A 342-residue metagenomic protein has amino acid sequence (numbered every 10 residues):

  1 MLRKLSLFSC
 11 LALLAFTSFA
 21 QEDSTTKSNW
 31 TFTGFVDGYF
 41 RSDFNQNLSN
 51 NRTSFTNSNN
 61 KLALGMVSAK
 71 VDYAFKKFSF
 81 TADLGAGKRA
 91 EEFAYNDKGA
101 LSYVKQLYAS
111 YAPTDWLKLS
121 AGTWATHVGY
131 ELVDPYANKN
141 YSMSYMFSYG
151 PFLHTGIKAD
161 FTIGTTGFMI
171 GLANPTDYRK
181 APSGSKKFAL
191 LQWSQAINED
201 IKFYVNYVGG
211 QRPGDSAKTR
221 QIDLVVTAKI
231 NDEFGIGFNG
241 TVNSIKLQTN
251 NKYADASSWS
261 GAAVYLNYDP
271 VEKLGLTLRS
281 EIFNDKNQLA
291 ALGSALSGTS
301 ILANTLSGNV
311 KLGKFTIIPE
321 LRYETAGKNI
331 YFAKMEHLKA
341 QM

Functional and structural regions predicted by a protein language model:
M1-L2: N-terminal secretory signal peptides that target proteins for export/translocation
L5, S9, T17-V36, R41-N51 (+4 more regions): Outer-membrane beta-barrel biogenesis signature
T26, A63, Y73-K77, P113-D115 (+5 more regions): Outer-membrane beta-barrel strand-turn architecture
G34-V36, A82, L117, A121 (+9 more regions): Membrane-embedded beta-strand positions of outer-membrane beta-barrel proteins
G38-F44, M66-S68, F75-K77, A86-A90 (+8 more regions): Transmembrane beta-strands of outer-membrane beta-barrel pores
Y39, F44-K61, A90-Q106, D115-Q195 (+2 more regions): Surface-exposed coil loops of outer-membrane beta-barrel proteins
T53-T56, A90, N96-A100, F203-Y207 (+1 more regions): Outer-membrane beta-barrel pore domains
G65-A69, V104-A109, L153-I157, K187-L191 (+4 more regions): Hydrophobic, lipid-facing positions within transmembrane beta-strands of outer-membrane proteins
